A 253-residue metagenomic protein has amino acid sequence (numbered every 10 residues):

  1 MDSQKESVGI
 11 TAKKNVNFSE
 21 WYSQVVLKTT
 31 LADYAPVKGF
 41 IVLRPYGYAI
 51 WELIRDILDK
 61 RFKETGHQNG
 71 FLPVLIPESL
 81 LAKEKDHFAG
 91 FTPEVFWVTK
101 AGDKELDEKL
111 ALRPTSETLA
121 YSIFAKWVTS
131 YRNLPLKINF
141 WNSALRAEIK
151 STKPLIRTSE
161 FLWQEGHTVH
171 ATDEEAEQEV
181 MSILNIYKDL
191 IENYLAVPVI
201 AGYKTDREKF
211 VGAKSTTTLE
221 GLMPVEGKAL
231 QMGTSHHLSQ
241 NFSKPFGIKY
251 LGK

Functional and structural regions predicted by a protein language model:
D2-K253: TRNA-recognition modules of translation machinery and tRNA-sensing kinases, especially anticodon-binding
